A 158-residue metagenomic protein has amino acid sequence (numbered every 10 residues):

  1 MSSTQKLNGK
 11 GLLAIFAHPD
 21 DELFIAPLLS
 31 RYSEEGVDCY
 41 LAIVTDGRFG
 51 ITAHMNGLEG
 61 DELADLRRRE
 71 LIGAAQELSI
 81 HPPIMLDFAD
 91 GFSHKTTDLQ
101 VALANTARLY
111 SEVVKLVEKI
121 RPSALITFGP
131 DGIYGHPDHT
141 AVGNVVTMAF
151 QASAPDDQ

Functional and structural regions predicted by a protein language model:
M1-I120, T147-M148, A152-P155: Active-site rim/loop-helix segments in enzyme catalytic domains that contact anionic ligands
I15-P19, G129, P137: Histidine-centered catalytic micro-motifs
I80, L116-D131, H139: Proline-aspartate-enriched helix->loop->beta-strand connector
T96-L99, T127-I133: Short acidic, glycine/Ser/Thr-rich loop/turn "cap" segments at secondary-structure junctions
A102, T106, G132-G135, H139: Short capping loops/turns at secondary-structure boundaries
Y134-Q151: Short Gly/Thr/Asp-enriched flexible loops that form oxyanion-binding sites at enzyme active sites
Q158: Helix-loop elements that line ligand-binding/catalytic pockets
